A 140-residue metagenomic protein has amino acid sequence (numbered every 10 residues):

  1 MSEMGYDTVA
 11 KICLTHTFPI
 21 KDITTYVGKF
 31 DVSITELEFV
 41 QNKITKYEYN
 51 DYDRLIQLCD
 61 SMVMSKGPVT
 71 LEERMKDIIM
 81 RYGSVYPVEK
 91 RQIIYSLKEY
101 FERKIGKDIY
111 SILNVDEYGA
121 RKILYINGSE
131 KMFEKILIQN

Functional and structural regions predicted by a protein language model:
E3, T24-N140: Divalent metal-dependent phosphate-bond-processing catalytic cores, especially two-metal-ion Mg2+/Mn2+ enzymes that act
E3-T17: Acidic/histidine metal-binding catalytic segments
I20: Histidine/lysine/aspartate-rich catalytic loop segments that bind and position anionic ligands
